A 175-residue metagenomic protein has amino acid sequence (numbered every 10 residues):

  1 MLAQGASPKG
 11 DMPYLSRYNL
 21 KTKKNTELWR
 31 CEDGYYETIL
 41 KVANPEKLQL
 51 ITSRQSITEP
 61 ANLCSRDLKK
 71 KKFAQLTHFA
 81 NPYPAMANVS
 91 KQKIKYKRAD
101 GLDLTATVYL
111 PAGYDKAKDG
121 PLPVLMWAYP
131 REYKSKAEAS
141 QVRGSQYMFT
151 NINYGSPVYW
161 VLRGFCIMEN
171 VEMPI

Functional and structural regions predicted by a protein language model:
M1-L2, L50: Hydrophobic beta-strand positions that form the internal "hydrophobic ladder" of WD40/Gbeta-like beta-propeller blades
Q4-A6, L15-S16, K23: A cross-family structural signal marking well-folded subdomains
A6-S7, M148: Residues that cap or flank secondary-structure elements
S7-M12, S56-P60: Short, solvent-exposed loop/turn segments at conserved positions within beta-propeller repeat blades
D11-P13, L68-K69: A broad, low-specificity signal for short, low-complexity segments enriched in glycine/proline and polar/charged
N19-K23, L68-K71: Short loop/turn segments that connect beta-strands within beta-propeller blades
W29-I175: Serine-hydrolase catalytic core recognition
